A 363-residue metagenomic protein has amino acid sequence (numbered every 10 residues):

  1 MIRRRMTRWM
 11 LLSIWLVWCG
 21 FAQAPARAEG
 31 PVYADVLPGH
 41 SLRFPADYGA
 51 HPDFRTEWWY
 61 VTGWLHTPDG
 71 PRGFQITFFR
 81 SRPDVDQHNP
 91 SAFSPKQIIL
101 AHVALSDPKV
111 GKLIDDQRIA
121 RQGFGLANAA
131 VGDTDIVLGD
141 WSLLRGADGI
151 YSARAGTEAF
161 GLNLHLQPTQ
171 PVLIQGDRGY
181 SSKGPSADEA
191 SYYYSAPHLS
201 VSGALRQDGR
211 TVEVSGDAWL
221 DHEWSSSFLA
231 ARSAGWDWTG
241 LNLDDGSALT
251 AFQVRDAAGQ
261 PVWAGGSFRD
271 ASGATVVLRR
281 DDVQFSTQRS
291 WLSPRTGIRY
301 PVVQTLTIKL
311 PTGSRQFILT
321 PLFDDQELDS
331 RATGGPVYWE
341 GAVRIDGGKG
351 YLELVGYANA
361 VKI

Functional and structural regions predicted by a protein language model:
M1-M6: N-terminal secretory signal peptides that target proteins for export/translocation
M10-G20: Bacterial N-terminal signal peptides
W18-G30: Bacterial Sec-dependent signal peptides at the C-terminal "C-region" and cleavage site
R27-I363: Structured soluble/peripheral alpha/beta segments that form catalytic or ligand/cofactor-binding pockets
